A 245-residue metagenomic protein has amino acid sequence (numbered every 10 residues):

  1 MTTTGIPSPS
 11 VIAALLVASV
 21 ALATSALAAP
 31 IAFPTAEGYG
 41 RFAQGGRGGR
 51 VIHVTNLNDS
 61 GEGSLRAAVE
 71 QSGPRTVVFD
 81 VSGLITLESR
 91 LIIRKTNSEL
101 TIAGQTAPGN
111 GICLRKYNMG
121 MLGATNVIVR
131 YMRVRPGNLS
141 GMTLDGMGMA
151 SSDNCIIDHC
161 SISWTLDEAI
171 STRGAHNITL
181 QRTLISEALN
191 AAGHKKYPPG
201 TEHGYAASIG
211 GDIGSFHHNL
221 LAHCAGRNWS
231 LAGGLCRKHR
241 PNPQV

Functional and structural regions predicted by a protein language model:
M1-A14: Bacterial N-terminal signal peptides that target proteins for export
A13-A23: Bacterial N-terminal signal peptides
A23-P30: Boundary at the C-terminal end of the N-terminal hydrophobic targeting segment
F33-V77: Acidic Gly/Asp/Thr-rich repetitive segments characteristic of extracellular carbohydrate-active and adhesion proteins
N58-S60, S82-L84, T106-G109: Acidic glycine-/aspartate-rich tracts in secreted/extracellular proteins
R66-G73, T86-A103, N110-R130, P136-D153 (+1 more regions): Extracellular beta-strand-rich solenoid/capping regions of secreted or surface-exposed proteins that bind or remodel
E99, A103-G104, P108, T125-P136 (+4 more regions): Right-handed parallel beta-helix
